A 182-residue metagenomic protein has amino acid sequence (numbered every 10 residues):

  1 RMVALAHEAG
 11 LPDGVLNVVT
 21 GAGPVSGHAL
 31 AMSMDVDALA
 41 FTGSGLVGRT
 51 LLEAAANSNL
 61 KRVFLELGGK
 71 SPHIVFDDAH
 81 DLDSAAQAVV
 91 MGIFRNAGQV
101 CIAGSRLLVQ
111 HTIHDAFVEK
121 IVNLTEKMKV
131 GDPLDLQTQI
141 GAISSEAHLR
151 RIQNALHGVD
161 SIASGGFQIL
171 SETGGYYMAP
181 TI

Functional and structural regions predicted by a protein language model:
R1-G27: PLP-dependent aminotransferase-like
G10, M34-D35: Conserved functional loop/turn residues at catalytic and ligand-binding sites
V15-N17, A38-F41: Short catalytic-loop micro-motif centered on adjacent basic/acidic residues
M32, A38, G45-I182: ALDH superfamily catalytic-core signature
